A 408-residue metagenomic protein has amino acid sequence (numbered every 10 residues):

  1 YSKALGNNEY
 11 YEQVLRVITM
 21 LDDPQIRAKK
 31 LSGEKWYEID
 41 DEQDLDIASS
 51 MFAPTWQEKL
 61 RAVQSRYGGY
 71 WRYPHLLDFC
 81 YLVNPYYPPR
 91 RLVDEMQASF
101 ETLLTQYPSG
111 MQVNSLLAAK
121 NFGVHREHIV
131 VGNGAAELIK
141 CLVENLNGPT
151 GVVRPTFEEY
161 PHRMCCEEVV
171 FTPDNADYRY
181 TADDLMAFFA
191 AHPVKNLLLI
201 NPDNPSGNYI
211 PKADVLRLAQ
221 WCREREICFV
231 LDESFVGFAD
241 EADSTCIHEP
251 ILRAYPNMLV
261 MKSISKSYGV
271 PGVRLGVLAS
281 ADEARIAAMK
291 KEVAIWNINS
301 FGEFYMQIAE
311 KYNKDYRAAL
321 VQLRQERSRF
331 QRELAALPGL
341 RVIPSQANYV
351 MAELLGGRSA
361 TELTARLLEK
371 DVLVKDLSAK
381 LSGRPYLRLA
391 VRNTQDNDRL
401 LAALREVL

Functional and structural regions predicted by a protein language model:
Y1-S32, N297-G302: Catalytic-core segments of class I nucleotidyltransferases/pyrophosphorylases that form NMP-activated intermediates
I47-Q106, H192-P193: N-terminal "arm"/small-domain region of PLP-dependent enzymes with the aminotransferase-like
P88-P89, A213, E369-K370, A379-L408: PLP-dependent enzyme catalytic core of the Aspartate aminotransferase-like
P89, G110, N257-A336, L340-I343: PLP-dependent aminotransferase class I/II
Y107-P108, A119-C141: Short loop-beta-helix segment that forms the pyridoxal 5′-phosphate
E144-I200: PLP-dependent aminotransferase-like
R179-P193, P205-S267: Active-site pre-lysine segment of PLP-dependent enzymes
R324, L337-K370: Conserved PLP-binding catalytic core of the aspartate aminotransferase-like
